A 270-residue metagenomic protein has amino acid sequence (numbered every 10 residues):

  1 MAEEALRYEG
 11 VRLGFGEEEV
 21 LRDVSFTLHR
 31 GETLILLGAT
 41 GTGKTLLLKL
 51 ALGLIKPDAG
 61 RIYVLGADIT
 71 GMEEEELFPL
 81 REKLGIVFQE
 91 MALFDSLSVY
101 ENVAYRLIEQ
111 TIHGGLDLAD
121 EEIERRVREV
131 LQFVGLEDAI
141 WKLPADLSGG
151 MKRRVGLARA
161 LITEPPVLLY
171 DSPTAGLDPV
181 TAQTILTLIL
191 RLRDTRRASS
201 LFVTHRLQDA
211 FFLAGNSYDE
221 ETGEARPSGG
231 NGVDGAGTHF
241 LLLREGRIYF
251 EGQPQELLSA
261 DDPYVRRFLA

Functional and structural regions predicted by a protein language model:
L52: Helix-to-loop junction immediately C-terminal to a conserved catalytic motif
G60-D68: Conserved ABC transporter NBD signature motif
A67-D68, I108-T111, L116-A139: Conserved ABC ATPase "signature" region
L143-L147, M151: Conserved ABC ATPase signature
E164: Conserved catalytic motifs of ABC-family nucleotide-binding domains
L168-D171: Catalytic Walker B motif of ABC-type/P-loop ATPase nucleotide-binding domains
Q183-R196, G215-S217, E221, G230-G232: Helical segment within the ABC ATPase nucleotide-binding domain
